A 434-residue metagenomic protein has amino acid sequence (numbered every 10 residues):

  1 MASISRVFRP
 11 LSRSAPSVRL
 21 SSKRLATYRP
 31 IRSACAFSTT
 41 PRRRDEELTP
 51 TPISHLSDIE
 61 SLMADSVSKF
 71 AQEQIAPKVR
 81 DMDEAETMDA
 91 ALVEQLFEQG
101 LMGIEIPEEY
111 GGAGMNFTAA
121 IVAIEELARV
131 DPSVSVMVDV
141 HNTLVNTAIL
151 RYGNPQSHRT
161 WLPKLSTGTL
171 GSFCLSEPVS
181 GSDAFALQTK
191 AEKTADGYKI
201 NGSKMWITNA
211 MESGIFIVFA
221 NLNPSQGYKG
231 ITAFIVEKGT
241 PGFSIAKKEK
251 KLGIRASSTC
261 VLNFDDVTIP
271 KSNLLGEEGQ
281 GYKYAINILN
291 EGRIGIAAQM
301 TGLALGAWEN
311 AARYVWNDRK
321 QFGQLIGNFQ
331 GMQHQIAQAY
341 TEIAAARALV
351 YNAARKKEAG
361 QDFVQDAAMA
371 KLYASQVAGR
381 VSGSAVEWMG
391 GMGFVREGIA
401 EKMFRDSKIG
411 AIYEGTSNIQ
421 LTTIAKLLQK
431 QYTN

Functional and structural regions predicted by a protein language model:
A2-D131, M137-V140, Y152-S157, K164 (+4 more regions): Alpha-helical interface subdomain recognition
M115, D183-F185, N209-G214, G227-G230 (+1 more regions): Short glycine/proline-enriched turns and hinge-like loops at secondary-structure junctions
T143-R151: Helix-loop "lid/cap" segments that line or gate small-molecule binding pockets
T167-S176: A short, Trp-centered hydrophobic/proline-enriched beta-strand micro-motif
S180-D183, Y198, I207: Hydrophobic, small-residue-rich alpha-helical packing segments that form membrane-like cores
A186-Q188, P241-P270: Flexible, small-/acidic-enriched active-site or ligand-binding loops
N201-I245: A short core secondary-structure module
D266-K283: Long, acidic (Asp/Glu-rich), low-complexity accessory segments flanking structured domains
